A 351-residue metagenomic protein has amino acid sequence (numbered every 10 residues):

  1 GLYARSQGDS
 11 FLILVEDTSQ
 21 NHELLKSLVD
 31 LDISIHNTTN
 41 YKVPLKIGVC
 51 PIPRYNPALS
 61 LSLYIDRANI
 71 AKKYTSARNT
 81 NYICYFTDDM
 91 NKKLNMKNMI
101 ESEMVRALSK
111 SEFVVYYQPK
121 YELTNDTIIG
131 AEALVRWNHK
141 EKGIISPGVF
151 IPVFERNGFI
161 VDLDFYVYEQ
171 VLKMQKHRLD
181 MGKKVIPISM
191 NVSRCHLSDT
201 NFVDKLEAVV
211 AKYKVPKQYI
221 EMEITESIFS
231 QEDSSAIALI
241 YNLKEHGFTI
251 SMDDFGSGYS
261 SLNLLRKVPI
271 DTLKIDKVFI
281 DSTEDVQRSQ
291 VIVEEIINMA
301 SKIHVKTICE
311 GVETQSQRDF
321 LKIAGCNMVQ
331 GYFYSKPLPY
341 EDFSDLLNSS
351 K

Functional and structural regions predicted by a protein language model:
G1-K97: Cyclic-dinucleotide signaling modules
I13-T18, I52-P53, N138, E155 (+3 more regions): Residue-level recognition of strand-loop junctions within catalytic nucleotide-signaling folds
S27-L28, Y64-A71, V153-F154, V167-Q175 (+4 more regions): Structural preference for long, well-ordered alpha-helical segments in enzyme cores
T38-T39, E122-T127, K140-K142, M181 (+2 more regions): Flexible loop/coil segments at beta-strand boundaries within sensory signal-transduction domains
I70-V114, T124, F154-G158, R194-V203 (+2 more regions): C-di-GMP signaling machinery
M96-V153, N191, M252, C309 (+1 more regions): Active-site core of bacterial EAL-family cyclic-dinucleotide phosphodiesterase domains
L123-E132, F159-A236, G311: Catalytic core of bacterial c-di-GMP phosphodiesterases, primarily the EAL and HD-GYP domains, capturing alpha-helical
K140-E141, S193-T200, Y219-S234, H246-K351: EAL-family c-di-GMP phosphodiesterase catalytic domain
